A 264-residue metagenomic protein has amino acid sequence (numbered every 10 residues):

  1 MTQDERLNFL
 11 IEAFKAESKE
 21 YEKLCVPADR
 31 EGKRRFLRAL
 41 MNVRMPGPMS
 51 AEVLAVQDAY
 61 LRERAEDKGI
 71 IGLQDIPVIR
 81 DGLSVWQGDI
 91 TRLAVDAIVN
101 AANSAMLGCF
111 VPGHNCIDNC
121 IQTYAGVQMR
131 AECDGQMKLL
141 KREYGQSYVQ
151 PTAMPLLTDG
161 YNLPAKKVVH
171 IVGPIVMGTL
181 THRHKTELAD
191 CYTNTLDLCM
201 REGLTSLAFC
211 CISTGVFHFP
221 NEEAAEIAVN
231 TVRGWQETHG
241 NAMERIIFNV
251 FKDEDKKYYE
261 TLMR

Functional and structural regions predicted by a protein language model:
M1-R264: Macrodomain-like recognition of ADP-ribose-binding/processing modules
